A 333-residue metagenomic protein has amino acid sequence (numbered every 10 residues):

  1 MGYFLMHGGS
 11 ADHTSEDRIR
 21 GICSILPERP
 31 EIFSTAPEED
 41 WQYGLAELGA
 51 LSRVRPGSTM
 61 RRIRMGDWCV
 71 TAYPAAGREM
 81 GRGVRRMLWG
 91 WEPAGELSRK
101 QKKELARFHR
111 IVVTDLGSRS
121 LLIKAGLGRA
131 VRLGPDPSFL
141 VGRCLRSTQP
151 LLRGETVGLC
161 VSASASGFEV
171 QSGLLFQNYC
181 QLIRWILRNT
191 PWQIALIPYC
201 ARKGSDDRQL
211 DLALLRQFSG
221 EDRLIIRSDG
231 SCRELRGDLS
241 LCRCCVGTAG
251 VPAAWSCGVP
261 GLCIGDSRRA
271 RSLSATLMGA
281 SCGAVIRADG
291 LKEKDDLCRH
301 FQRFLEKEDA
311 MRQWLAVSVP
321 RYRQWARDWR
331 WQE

Functional and structural regions predicted by a protein language model:
M1-E333: Active-site anion-handling motifs in enzyme catalytic cores
